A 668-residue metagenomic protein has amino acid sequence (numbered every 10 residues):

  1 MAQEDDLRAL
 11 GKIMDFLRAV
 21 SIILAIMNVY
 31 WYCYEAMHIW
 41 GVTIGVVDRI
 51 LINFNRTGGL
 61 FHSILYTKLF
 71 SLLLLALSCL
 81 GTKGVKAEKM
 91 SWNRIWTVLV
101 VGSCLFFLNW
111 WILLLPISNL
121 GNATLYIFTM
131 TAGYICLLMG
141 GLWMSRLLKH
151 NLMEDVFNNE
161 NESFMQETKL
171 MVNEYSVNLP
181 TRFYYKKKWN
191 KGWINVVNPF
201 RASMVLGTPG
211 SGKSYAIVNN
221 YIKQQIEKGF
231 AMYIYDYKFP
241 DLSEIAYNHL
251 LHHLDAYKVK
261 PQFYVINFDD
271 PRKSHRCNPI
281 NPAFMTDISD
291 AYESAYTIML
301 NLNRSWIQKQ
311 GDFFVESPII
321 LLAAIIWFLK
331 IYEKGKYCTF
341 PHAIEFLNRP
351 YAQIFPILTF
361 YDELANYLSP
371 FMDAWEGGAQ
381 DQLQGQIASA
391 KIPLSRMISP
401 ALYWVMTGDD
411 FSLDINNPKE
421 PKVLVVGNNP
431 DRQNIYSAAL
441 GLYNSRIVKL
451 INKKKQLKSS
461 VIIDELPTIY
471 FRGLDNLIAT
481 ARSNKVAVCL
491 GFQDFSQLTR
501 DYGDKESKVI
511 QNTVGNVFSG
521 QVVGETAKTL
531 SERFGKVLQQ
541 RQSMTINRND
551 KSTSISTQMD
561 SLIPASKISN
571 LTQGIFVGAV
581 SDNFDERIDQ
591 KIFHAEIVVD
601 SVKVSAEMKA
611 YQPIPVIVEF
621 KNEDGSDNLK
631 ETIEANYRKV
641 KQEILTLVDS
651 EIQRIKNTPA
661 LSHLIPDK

Functional and structural regions predicted by a protein language model:
M1-S211, Y215, N220, N547-R548 (+2 more regions): Basic- and hydrophobic-enriched, low-structure N-terminal and domain-boundary segments that flank ATP-binding catalytic
A25, V42, K149-M153, I194-V486 (+4 more regions): P-loop NTPase motor domains
L75-K83, G441, S445, N516 (+1 more regions): Hydrophobic alpha-helical segments involved in membrane association or supramolecular assembly
A132-Y134, P467, G574: Glycine-centered small-residue hotspots that permit tight backbone geometry or close packing
S176-N178, V425, I575-A579, I592-H594: Ordered hydrophobic segments in well-structured contexts
K187, K191, D550-K551, S601 (+1 more regions): Intrinsic-disorder/low-complexity loop/linker signature
I478-T480, N484-S581: Conserved ATP-driven motor cores of ASCE-family P-loop NTPases powering translocation/secretion/packaging/pilus
